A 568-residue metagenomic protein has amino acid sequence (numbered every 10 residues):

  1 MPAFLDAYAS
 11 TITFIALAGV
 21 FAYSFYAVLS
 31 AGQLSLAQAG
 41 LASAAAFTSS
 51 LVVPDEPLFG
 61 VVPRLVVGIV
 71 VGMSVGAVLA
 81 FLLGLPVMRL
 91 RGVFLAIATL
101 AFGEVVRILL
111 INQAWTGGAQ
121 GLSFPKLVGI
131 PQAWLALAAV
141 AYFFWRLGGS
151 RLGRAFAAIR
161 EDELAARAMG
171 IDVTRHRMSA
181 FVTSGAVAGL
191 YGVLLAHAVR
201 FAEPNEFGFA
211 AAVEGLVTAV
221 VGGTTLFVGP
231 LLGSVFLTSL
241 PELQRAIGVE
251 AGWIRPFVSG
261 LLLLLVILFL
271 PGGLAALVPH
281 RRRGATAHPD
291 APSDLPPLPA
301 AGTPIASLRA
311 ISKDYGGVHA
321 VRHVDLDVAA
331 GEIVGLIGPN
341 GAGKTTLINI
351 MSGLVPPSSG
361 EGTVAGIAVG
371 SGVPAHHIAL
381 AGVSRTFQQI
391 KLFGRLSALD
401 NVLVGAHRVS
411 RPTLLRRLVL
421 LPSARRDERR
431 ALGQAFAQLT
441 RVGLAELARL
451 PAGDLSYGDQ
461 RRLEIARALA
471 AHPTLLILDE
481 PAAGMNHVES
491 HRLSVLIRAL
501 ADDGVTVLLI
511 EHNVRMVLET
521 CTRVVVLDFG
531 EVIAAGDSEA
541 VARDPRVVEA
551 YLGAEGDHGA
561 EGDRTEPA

Functional and structural regions predicted by a protein language model:
M1-P292: Transmembrane alpha-helices and adjacent helix-loop boundaries
V334-P339: The feature captures the beta-strand-to-loop junction immediately N-terminal to the Walker
S352: Helix-to-loop junction immediately C-terminal to a conserved catalytic motif
G360-G370, L380-A381, A534: Conserved ABC transporter NBD signature motif
H472: Conserved catalytic motifs of ABC-family nucleotide-binding domains
L476-E480: Catalytic Walker B motif of ABC-type/P-loop ATPase nucleotide-binding domains
